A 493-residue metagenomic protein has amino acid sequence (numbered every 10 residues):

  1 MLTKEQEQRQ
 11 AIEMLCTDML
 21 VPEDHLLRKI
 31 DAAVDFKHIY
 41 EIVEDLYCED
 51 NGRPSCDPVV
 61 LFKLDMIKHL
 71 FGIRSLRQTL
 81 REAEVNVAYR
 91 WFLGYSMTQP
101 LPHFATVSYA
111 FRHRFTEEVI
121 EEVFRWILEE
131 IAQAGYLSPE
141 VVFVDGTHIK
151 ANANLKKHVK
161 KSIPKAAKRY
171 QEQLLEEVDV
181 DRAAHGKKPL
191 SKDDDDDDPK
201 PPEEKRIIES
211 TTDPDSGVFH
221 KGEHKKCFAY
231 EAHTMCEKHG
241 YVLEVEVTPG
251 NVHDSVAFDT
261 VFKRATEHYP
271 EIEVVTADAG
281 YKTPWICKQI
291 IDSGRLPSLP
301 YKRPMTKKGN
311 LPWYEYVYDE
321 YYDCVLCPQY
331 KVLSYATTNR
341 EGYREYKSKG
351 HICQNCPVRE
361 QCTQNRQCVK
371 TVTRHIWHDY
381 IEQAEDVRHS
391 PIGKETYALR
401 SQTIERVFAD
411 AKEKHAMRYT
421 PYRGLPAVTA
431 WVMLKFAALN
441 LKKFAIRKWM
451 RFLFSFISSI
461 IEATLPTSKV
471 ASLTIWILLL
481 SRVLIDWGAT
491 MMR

Functional and structural regions predicted by a protein language model:
M1-R28: Hydrophobic alpha-helical membrane-insertion signals
T3-K4, D65, G72-V85, Y95-R493: Anion-binding and metal-coordination hotspots
Q10, E23, F36, D57 (+3 more regions): Generic alpha-helical segment signature
C16, V34-H38, P312: Short, solvent-exposed coil/turn linker segments
D18-L20, R53, H224: Short secondary-structure boundary/capping segments within folded domains
E23-M66, F71-G72, I376: Basic, short loop/linker segments at the boundary and entry of helix-turn-helix/winged-helix-like folds
R90-G94: Short arginine-rich
